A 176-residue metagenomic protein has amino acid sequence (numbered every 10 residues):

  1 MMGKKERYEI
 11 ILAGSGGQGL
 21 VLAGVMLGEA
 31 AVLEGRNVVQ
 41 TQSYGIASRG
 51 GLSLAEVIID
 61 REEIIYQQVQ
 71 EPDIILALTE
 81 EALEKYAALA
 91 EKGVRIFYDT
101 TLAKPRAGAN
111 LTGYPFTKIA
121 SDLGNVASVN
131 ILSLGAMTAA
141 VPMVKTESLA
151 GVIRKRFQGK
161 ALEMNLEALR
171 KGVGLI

Functional and structural regions predicted by a protein language model:
M1-I176: Active-site cofactor/cluster-binding pocket
